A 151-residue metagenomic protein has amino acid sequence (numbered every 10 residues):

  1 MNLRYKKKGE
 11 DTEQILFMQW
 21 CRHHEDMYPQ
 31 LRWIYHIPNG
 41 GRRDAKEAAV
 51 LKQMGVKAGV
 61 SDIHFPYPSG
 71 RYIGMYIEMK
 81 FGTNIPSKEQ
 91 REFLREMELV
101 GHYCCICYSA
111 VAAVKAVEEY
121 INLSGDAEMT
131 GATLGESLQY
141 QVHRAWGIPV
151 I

Functional and structural regions predicted by a protein language model:
M1-I151: Catalytic phosphate/metal-binding cores of nucleic-acid and nucleotide-processing enzymes, i.e., regions that mediate
